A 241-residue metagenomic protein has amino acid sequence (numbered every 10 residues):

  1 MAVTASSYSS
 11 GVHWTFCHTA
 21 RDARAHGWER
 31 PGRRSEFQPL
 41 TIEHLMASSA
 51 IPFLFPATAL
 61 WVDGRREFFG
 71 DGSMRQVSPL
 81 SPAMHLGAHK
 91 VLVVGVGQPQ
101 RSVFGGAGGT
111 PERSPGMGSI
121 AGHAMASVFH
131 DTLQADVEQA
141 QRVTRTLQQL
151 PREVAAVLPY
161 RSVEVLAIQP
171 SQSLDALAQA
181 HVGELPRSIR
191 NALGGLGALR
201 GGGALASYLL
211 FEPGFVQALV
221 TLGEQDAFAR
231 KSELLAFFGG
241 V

Functional and structural regions predicted by a protein language model:
M1-V241: Patatin-like phospholipase
